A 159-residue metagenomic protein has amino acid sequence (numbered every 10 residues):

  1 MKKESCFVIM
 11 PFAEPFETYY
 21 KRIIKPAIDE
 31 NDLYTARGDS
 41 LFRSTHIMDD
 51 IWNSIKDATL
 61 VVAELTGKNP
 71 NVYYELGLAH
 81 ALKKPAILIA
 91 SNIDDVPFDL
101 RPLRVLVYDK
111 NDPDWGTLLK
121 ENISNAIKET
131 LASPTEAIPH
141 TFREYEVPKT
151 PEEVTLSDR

Functional and structural regions predicted by a protein language model:
M1-S44, M48-A58: Conserved N-terminal substructure of TIR/SEFIR domains
M10, E14, D39, T45 (+3 more regions): Flexible, active-site-adjacent loop/turn segments at secondary-structure boundaries
F16, Y20, T45, I51 (+3 more regions): Solvent-exposed, flexible loop/coil residues
Y19-K21, M48, Y74-E75, N92 (+2 more regions): A generic "cationic amphipathic patch" detector
P26, E30, L65-I127: Cross-kingdom TIR/SEFIR domain
R104-D158: C-terminal interaction surface of TIR/SEFIR-family domains
